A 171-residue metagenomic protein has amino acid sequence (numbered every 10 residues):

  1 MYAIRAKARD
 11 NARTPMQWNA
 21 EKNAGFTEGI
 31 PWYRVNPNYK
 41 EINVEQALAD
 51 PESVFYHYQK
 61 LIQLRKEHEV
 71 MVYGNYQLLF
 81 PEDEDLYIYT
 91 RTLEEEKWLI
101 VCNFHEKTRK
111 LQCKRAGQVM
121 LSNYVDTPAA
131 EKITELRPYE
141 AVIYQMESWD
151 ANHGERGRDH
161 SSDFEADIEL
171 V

Functional and structural regions predicted by a protein language model:
M1-V171: Carbohydrate-interacting/catalytic domains
